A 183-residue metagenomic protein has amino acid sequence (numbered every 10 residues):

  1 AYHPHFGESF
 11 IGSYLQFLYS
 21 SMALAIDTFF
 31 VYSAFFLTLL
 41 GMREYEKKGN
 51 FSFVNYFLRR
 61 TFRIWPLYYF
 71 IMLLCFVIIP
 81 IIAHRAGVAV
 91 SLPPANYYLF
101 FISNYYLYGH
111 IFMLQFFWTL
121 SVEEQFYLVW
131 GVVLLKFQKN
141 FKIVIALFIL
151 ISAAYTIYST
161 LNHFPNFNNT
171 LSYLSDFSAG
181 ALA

Functional and structural regions predicted by a protein language model:
A1-R43, W65-L67, N96, F100-S103 (+2 more regions): Functionally critical transmembrane alpha-helices in membrane proteins and complexes, commonly lining
A1-Y2, V77, I102, I149-T160: Aromatic-anchored segments of alpha-helical transmembrane domains
Y14-I26, V88-P94, H110-V122, T160-A179: Interfacial loop-to-helix transition and helix-capping segments at the boundaries of transmembrane helices
A23-I26, M42-I78, S91, Y97 (+2 more regions): Transmembrane alpha-helical segments and their boundary/interface "anchor" motifs in multi-pass integral membrane
T38-E46, I78-I81, L134-N140, L182-A183: Structural signal for the C-terminal ends of transmembrane alpha-helices and the immediately following loop
Y56, I64, T119, F141-I145: Alpha-helical transmembrane segments and their helix-entry boundary regions
Y69, L73, A95, V132 (+3 more regions): Residue-level signature of the transmembrane alpha-helical core of multi-pass small-molecule transporters
E124-A153: Solvent-exposed interhelical
